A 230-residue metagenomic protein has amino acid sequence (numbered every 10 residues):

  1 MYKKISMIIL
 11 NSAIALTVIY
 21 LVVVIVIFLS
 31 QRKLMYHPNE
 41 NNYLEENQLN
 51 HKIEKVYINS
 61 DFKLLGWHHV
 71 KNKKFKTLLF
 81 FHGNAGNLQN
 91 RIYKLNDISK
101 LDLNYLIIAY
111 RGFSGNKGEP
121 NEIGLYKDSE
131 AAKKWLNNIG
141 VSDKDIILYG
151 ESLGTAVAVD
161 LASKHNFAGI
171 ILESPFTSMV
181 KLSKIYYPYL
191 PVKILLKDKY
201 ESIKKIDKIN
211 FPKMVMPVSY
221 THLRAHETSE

Functional and structural regions predicted by a protein language model:
M1-T17: N-terminal Sec-pathway targeting helices
V18-Y57: An N-terminal hydrophobic leader/cap segment in hydrolases
L65-W135: Membrane-embedded segments
S142-G150: Alpha/beta-hydrolase fold nucleophile elbow
G150-G154, A158: Gly/Ala-rich beta-loop-alpha elbow adjacent to hydrolase catalytic centers
V157-F211: Hydrolase active-site cap/lid region
I209, V215-V218: Short beta-strand/loop motif that positions the catalytic acidic residue of the alpha/beta-hydrolase fold
T221-T228: Conserved small/polar residues in nucleotide/adenosyl-binding loops
